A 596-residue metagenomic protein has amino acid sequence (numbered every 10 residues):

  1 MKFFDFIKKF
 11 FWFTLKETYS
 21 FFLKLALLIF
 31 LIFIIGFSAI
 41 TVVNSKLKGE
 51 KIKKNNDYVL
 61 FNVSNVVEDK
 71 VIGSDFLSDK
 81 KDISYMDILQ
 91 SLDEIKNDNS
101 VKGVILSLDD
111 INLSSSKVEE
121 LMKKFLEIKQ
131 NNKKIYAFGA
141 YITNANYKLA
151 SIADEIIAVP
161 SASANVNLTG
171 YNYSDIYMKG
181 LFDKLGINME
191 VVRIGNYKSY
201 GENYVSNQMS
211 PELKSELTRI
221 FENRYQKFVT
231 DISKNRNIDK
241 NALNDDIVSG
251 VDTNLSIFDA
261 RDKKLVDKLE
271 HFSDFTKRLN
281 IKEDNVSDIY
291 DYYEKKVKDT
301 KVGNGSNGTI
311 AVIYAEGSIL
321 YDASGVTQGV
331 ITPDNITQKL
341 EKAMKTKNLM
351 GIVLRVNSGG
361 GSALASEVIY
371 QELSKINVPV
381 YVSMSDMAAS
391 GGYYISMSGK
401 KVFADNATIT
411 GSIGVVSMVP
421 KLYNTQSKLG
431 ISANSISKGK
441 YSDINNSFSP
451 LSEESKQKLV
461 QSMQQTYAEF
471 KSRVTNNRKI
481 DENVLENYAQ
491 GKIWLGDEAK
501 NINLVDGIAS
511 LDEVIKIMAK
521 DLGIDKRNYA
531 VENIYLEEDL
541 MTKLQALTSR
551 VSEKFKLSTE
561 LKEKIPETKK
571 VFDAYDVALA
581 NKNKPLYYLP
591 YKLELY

Functional and structural regions predicted by a protein language model:
M1-F21: N-terminal Lys/Arg-rich, disordered targeting/topogenic segments
K2, K179-R278, Y423, S427-L522 (+2 more regions): Charged, glycine-interspersed solvent-exposed loop segments at helix/strand-loop junctions that cap or gate access
K2-F4, N307-N348, I534-Y596: Intrinsic disorder and flexible/low-complexity segments
F22-A39: Hydrophobic membrane-insertion alpha-helices, especially the h-region of bacterial N-terminal signal peptides
S38-N55: Aromatic-capped interface at the extracytoplasmic side of an N-terminal signal-anchor transmembrane helix
K51-I52, N56-M178, G303-T425: Cleft-lining beta-strand/loop regions that shape enzyme active-site pockets
T276-V312, I369: Extracytoplasmic and endomembrane cell-envelope/extracellular-matrix remodeling and assembly machinery
E513-A546: C-terminal intrinsically disordered, low-complexity extensions immediately downstream of enzyme catalytic cores
